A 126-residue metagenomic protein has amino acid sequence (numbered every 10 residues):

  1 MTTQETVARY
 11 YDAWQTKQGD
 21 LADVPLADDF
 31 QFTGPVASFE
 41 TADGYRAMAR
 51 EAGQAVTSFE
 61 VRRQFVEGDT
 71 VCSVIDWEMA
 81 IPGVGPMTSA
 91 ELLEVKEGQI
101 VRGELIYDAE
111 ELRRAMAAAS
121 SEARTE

Functional and structural regions predicted by a protein language model:
M1-E126: C-terminal and inter-domain tail/linker signature
